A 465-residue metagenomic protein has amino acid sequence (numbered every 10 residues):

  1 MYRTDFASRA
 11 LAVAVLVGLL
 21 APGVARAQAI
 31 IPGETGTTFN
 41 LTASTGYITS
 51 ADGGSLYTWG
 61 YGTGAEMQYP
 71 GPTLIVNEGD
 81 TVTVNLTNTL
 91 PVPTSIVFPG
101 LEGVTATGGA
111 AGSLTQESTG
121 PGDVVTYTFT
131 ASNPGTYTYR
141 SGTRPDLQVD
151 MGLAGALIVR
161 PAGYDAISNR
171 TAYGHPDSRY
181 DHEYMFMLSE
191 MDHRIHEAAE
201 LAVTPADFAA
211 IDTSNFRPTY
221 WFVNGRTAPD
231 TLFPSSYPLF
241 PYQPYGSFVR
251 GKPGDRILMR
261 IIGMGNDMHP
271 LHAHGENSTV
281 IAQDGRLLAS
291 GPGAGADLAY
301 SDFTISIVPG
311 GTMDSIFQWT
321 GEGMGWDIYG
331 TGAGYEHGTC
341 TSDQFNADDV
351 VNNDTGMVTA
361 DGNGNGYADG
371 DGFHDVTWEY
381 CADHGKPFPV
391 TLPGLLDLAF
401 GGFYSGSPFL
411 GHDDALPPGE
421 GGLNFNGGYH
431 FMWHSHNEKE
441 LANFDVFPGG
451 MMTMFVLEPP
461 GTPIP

Functional and structural regions predicted by a protein language model:
Y2-F6, R26-P465: Copper-binding active sites and cupredoxin-like electron-transfer domains, recognizing His/Cys-rich ligand loops
A10-P22: Bacterial N-terminal signal peptides
